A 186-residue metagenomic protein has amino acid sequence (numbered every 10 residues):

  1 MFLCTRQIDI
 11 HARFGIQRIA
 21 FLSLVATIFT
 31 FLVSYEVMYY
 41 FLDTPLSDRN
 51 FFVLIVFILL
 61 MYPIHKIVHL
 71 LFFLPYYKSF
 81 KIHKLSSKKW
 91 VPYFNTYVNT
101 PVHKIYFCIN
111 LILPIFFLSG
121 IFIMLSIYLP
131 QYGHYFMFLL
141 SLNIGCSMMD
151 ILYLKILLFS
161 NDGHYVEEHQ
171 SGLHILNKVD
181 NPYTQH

Functional and structural regions predicted by a protein language model:
M1-M38, K89-L176: Metalloprotease/metallohydrolase-associated module, dominated by Zn2+-dependent proteases
Y35, V179-H186: Hydrophobic alpha-helical transmembrane segments
T44-L59: Loop-to-helix transition at the N-terminal end of transmembrane alpha-helices
F57-M61, I144-S147: Alpha-helical transmembrane segments
M61-L74, P114: Active-site recognition of the HExxH zinc-binding catalytic motif
Y62-I67, S86-N95: Hydrophobic, membrane-facing alpha-helical anchors
H69-I82, F159-S160: Catalytic Zn2+-binding segment of zinc metalloproteases
